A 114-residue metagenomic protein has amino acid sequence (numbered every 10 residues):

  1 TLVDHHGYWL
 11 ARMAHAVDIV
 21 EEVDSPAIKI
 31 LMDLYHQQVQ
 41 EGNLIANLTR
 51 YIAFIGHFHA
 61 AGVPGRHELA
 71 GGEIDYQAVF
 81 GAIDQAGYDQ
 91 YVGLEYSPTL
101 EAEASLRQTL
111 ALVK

Functional and structural regions predicted by a protein language model:
L2-Y8: Surface-exposed cleft-lining segments at the edges of enzyme active sites
L10-M32, H36-K114: Histidine-acidic metal/acid-base catalytic patches
